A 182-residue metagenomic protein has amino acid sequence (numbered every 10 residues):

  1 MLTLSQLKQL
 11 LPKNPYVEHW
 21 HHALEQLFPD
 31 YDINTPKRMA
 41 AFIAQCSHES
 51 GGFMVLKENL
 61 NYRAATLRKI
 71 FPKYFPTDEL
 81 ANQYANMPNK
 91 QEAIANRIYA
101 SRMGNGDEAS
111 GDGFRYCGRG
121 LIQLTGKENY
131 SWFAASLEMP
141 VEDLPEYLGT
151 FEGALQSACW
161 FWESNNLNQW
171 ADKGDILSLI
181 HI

Functional and structural regions predicted by a protein language model:
L2-H19, A23, S47-W160: Peptidoglycan-targeting cell-wall enzymes and recognition modules
W20-I33, A41-S47: Amphipathic alpha-helical segments that form the core helices of the histone-fold
D30-I33, A109-G111, P145, N168-W170: Short helix-to-loop capping/linker segments positioned immediately adjacent to catalytic or ligand/cofactor-binding
D32-F42, V55-N59, L167-S178: Surface-exposed patches in mature extracellular/periplasmic domains of secreted proteins
G153-L155, S164-L167, A171: Proteins synthesized as precursors that undergo proteolytic processing into mature forms
I180-I182: Conserved small/polar residues in nucleotide/adenosyl-binding loops
